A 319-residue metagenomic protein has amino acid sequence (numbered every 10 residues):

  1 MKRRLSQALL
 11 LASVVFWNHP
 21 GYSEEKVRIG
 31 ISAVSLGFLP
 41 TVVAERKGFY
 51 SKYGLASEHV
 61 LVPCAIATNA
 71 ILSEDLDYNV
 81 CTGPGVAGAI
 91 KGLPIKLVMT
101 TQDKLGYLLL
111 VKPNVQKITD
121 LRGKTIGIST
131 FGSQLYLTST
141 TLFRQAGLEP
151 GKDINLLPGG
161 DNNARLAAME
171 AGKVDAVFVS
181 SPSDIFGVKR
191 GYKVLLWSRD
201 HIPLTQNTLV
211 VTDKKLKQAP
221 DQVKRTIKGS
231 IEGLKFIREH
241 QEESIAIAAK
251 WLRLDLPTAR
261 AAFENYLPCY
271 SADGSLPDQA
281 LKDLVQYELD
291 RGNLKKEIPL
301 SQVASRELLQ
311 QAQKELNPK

Functional and structural regions predicted by a protein language model:
M1-A8: Bacterial N-terminal signal peptides that target proteins for export
A8-W17: Bacterial N-terminal signal peptides
W17-S23: Sec/Tat signal peptide C-region and signal peptidase I cleavage site
E24-D161, R165-A171, D175-S181, Y192-S198 (+1 more regions): Short, glycine-/small- and polar/acidic-enriched structural segments that line small-molecule recognition paths
K52, R199-I202, P268-P277, L300: Short, solvent-exposed loop/beta-turn-alpha elements that line the ligand-binding surface or hinge of extracytoplasmic
G83-G85, L156-L157, D161-L252: Pocket-lining segment of extracytoplasmic ligand-binding domains
K217-K295: Secondary-structure end/capping motifs
L289-K319: Conserved C-terminal helix/tail region of periplasmic/extracytoplasmic solute-binding proteins
